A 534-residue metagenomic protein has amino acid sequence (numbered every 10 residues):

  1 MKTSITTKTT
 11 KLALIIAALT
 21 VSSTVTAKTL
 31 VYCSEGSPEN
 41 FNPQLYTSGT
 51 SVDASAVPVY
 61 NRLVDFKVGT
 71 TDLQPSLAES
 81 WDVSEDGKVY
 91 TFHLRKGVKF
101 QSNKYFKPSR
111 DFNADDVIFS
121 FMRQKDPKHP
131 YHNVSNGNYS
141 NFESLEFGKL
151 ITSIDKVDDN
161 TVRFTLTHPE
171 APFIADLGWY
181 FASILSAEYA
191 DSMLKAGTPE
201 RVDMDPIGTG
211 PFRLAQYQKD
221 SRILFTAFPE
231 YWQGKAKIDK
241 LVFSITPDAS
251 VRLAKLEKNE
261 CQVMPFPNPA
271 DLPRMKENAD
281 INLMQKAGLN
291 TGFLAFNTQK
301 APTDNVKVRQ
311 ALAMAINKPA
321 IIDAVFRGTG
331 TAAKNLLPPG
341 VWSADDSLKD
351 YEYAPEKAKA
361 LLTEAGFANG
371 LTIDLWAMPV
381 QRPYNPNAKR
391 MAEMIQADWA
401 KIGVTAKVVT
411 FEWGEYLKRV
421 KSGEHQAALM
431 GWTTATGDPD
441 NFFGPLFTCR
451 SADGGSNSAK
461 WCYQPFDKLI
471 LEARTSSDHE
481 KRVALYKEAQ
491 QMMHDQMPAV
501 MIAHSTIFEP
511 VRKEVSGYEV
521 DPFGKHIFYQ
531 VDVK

Functional and structural regions predicted by a protein language model:
K28-S34, S51-A54, A171, Q218-S221 (+7 more regions): Detector for C-terminal structural segments
C33-E85, M122, H129, I207-T209: N-terminal lobe/hinge region of extracytoplasmic solute-binding protein
S37-D53, L77, K104-P108, F173-S183 (+3 more regions): A structural "hinge/loop" feature
K67-V68, K149, D159-N160, P169-A236 (+4 more regions): Gly/Pro-rich hinge or "lid" segments in bacterial periplasmic/extracellular proteins
E79-P130, R163, K255, P302: Aromatic- and charge-enriched surface segment that lines or borders ligand/interaction sites
H93, K125-D126, P130-A190: Surface-exposed binding/hinge segments that line and control ligand-binding clefts or catalytic entry sites
E200-D203, F228-R274, A392: Ligand-site clamp/hinge motif
F212, T303, A332-A365, R382-R390: Structural transition elements
